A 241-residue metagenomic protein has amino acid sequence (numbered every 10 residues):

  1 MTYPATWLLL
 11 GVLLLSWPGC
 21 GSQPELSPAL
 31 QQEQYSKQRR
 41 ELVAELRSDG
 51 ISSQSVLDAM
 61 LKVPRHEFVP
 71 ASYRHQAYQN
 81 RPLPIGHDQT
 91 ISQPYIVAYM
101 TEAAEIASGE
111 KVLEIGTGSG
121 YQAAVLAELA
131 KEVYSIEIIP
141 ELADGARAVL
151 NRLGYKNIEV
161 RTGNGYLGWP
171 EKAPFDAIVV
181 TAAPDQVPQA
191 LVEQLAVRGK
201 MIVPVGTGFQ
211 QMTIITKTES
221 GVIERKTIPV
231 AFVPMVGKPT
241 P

Functional and structural regions predicted by a protein language model:
M1-T6: Positively charged n-region of N-terminal signal peptides that target proteins for export
W7-S16: Bacterial N-terminal signal peptides
C20-L113, A124-V125, L129, L142-D144 (+3 more regions): Class I SAM-dependent transferase core
E105-V222: Conserved nucleotide-cofactor-binding alpha/beta core module
